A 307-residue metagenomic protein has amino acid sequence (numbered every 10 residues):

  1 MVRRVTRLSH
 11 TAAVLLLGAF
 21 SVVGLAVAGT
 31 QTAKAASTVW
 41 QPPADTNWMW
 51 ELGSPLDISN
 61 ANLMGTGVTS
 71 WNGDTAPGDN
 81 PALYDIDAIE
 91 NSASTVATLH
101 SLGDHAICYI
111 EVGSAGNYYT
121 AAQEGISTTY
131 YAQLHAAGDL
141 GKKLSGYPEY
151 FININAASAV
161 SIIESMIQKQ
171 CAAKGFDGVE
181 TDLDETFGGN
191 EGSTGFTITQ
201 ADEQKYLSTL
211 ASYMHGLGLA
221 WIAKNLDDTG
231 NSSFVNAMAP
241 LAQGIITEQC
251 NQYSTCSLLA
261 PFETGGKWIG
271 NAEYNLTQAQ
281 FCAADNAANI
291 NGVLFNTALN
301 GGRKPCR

Functional and structural regions predicted by a protein language model:
V2-T32: Secretory targeting and sorting signals
A35-R307: Glycan-processing catalytic domains of CAZymes
